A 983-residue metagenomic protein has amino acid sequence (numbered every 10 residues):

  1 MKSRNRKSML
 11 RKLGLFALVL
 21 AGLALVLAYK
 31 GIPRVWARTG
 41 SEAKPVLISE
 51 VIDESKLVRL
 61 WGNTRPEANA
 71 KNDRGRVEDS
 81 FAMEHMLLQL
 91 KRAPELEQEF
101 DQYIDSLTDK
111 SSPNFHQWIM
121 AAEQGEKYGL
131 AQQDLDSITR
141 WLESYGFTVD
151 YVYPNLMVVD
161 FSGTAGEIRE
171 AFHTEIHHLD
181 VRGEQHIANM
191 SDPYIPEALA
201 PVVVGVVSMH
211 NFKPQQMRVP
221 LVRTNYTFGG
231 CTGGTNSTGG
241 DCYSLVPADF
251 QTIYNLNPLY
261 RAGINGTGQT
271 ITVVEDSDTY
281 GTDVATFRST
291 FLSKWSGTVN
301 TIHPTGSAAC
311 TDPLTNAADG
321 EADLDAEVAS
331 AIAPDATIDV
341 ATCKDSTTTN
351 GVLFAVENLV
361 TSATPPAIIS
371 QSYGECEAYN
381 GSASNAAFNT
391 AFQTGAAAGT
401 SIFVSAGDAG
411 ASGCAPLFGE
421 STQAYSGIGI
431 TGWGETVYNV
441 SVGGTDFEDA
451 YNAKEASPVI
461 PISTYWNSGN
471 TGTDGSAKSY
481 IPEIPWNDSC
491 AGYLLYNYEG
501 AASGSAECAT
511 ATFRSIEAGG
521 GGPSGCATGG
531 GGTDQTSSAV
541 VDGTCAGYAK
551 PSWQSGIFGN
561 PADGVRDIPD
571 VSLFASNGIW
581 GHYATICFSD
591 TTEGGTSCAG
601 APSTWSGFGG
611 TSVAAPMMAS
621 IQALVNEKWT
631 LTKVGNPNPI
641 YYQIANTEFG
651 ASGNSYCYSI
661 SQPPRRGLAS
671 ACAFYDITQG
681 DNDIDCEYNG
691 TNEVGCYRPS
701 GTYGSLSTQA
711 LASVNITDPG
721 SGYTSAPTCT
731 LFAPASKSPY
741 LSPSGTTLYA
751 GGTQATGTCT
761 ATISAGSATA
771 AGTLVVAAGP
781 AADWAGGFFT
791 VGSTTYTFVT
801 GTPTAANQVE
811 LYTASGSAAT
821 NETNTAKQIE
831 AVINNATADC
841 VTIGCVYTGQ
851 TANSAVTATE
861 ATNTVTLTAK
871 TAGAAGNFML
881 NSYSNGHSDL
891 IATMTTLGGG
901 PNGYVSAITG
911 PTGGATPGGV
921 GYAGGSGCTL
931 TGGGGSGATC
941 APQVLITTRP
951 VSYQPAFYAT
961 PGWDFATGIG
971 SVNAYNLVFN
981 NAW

Functional and structural regions predicted by a protein language model:
M1-T39: Sec-dependent, cleavable N-terminal signal peptides
G40-V152, D160, A165-V442, S489 (+8 more regions): Substrate-binding/charge-relay-adjacent region of secreted/lumenal peptidase catalytic domains
D73, N626-L706, T912, T916-P961: An often Trp-containing, charged/polar helix-loop segment at the C-terminal end of enzyme catalytic cores
A93-E95, A165-G166, S277-Y280, D345 (+8 more regions): Acidic glycine-/aspartate-rich tracts in secreted/extracellular proteins
V149-P154, T857-E860: Short beta-strand
V437, S441-A502, A509-A511: Polar, glycine-rich mid-to-C-terminal structural blocks that act as macromolecule-binding/assembly scaffolds
A619-E627: Short glycine/serine- and small hydrophobic-enriched flexible loop segments
A710-T895: Extended, beta-strand-rich, solvent-exposed assembly scaffolds of outer structural proteins
